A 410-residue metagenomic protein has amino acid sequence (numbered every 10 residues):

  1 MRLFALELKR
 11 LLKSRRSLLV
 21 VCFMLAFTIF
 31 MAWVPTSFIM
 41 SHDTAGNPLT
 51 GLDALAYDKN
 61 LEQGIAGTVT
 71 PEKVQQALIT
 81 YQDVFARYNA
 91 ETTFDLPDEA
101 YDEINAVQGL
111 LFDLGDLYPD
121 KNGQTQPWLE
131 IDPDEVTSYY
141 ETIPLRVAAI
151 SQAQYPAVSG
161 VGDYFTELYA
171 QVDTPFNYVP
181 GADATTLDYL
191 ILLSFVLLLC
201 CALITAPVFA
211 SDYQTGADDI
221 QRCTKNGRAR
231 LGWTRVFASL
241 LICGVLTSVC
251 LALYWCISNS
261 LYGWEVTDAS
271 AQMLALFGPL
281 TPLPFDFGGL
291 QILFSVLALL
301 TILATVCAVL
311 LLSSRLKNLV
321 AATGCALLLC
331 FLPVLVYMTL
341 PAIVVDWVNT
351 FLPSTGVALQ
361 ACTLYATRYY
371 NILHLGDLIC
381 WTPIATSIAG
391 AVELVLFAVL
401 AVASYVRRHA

Functional and structural regions predicted by a protein language model:
M1-V20: Aromatic- and glycine-rich beta-strand/loop motifs that create alpha-glucan
A5-E7, L311-R315, I388-A410: Junction motif at the cytosolic side of a transmembrane helix
R16, G227-R228, N318-A322: Membrane-helix interface segments
M24-L25, V320-P333: Central hydrophobic cores of alpha-helical transmembrane segments in multi-pass integral membrane proteins
L25-Q76, V136-D212, W233-R315, L359-P383 (+1 more regions): Secretory targeting signals
P71-Y169: Long, solvent-exposed extracytoplasmic domains/loops
T205-I220, T224, R228: Transmembrane helix boundary and interhelical loop/hinge segments in multi-pass membrane proteins
T339-P353, L373-A385: Extracellular/periplasmic helix-loop-helix junctions in multi-pass membrane proteins
